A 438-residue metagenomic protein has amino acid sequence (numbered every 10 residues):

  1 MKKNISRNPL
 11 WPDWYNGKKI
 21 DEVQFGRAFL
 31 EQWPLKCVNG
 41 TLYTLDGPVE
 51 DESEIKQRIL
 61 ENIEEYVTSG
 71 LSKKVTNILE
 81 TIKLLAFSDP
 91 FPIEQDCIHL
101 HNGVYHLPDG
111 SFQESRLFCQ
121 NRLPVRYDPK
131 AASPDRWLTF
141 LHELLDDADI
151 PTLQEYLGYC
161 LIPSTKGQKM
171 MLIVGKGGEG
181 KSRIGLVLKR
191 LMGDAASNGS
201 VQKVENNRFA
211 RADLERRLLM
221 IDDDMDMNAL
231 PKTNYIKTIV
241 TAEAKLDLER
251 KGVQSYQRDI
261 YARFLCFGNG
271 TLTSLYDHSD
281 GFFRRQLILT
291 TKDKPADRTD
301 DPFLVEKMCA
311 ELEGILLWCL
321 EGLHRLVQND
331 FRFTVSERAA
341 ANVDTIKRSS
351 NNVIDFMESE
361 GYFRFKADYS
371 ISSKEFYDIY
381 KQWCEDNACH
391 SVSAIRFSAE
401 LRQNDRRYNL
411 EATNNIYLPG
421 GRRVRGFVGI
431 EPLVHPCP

Functional and structural regions predicted by a protein language model:
M1-K3, V38-Y66: Modules that initiate DNA replication and primer synthesis
M1-V38, E64-P438: Feature primarily recognizes SF3-like P-loop helicase cores of small DNA viruses
